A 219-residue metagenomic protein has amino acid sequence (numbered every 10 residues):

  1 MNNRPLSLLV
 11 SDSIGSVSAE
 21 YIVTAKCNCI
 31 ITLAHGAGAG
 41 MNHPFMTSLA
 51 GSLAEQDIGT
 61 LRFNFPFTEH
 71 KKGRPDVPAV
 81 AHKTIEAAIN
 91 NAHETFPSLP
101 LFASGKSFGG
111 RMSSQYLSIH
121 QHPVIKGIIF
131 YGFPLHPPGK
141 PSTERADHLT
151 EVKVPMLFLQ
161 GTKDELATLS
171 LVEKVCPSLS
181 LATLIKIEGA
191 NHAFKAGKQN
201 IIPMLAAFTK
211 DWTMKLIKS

Functional and structural regions predicted by a protein language model:
S7-P100, G197: Serine-hydrolase catalytic machinery in alpha/beta-hydrolase-like enzymes
A37, T162-D164, G189-N191: Acidic beta-to-alpha connecting loop that harbors the catalytic carboxylate
F65-K71, P134, E188-A190: Short beta-to-alpha linker loops that shape the active-site pocket of alpha/beta-hydrolase fold enzymes
I85-V154: Primarily recognizes the serine-hydrolase "nucleophile elbow" in alpha/beta-hydrolase and SGNH/GDSL folds
E151-K153, F158-Q160, D164: Short beta-strand/loop motif that positions the catalytic acidic residue of the alpha/beta-hydrolase fold
E165-L171: Conserved alpha/beta-hydrolase "acid-adjacent" motif
S178-A193: Catalytic histidine neighborhood in serine/cysteine hydrolases with alpha/beta-hydrolase-type architecture
A190-M204: Catalytic histidine-centered segment of alpha/beta-hydrolase-like enzymes
